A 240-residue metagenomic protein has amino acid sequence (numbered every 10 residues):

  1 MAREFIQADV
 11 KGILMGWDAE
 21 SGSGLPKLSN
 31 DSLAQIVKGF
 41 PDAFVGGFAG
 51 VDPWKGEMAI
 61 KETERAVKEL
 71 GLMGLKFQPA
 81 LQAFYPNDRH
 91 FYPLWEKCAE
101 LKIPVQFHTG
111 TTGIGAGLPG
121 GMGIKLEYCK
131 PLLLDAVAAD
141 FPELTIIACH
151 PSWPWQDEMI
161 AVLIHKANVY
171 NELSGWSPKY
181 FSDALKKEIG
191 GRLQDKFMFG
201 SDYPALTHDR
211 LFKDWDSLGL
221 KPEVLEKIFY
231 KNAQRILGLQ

Functional and structural regions predicted by a protein language model:
M1-K11, K61-R65, G191-M198, L206-Q240: Mid-to-C-terminal alpha-helical segments outside catalytic/metal-binding sites
R3-G12, V37-F44, L101, A136-T145: A structural motif corresponding to the C-terminal end of an alpha-helix and its immediate exit/capping segment
F5, L33, V37, A66 (+7 more regions): Conserved, mostly hydrophobic/aromatic
K11, A19-A116: Active-site gating/metal-coordination segments in enzymes
I13-G16, G50, I147-C149, E172-S174 (+2 more regions): Short beta-strand segments
K27-D31, Y128-P131, D209: Short, surface-exposed alpha-helical segments at coil->helix boundaries
N30, G56-A59, W155-M159, K179-S182 (+1 more regions): Short, well-ordered alpha-helical microsegments
M73-G74, F84-M198: Catalytic pocket-lining loop regions of alpha/beta-barrel enzymes, especially the amidohydrolase/enolase/GH5 lineages
